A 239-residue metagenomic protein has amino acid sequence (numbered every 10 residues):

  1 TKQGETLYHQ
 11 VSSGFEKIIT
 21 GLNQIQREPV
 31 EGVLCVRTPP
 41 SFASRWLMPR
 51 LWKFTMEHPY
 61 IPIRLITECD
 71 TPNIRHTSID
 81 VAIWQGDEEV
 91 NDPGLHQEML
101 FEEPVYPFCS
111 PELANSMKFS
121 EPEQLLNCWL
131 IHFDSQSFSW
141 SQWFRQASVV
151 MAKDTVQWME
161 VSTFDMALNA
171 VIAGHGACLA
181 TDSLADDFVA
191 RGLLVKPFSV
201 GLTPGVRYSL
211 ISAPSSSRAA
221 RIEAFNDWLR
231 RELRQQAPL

Functional and structural regions predicted by a protein language model:
T1-K17: Basic, amphipathic "hinge/linker" alpha-helix immediately C-terminal to the N-terminal HTH DNA-binding motif
I19-Q26: A short, exposed helix-loop element centered on a Lys and neighboring polar residues
R27-L34, Q124-N127: Immediate post-signal peptide segment of exported/extracytoplasmic ligand-binding proteins
E31-N91: Central regulatory/effector-binding core of bacterial HTH transcription factors
C35-R37, A82, I131, C178 (+1 more regions): Short, well-ordered beta-strand segments
Y60, D182-R191, V200-L239: C-terminal effector-binding regulatory domain of bacterial HTH transcription factors
I66-I131, S135-S139, F144-E160: Acidic, Gly/Pro-rich loop/turn segments at junctions of secondary structure
A152-K196, T203: Hydrophobic hinge/microswitch elements
